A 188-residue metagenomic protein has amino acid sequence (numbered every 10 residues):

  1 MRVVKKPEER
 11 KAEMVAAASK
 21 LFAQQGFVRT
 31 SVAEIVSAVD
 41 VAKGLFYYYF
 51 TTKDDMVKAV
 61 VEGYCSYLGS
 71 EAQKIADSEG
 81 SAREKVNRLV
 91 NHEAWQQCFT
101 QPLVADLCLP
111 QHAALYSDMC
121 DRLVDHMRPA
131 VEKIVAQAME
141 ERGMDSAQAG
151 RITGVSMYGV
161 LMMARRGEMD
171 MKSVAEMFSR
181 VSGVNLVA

Functional and structural regions predicted by a protein language model:
M1-E9, A188: N-terminal intrinsically disordered/low-complexity leader segments
R2, G26-F27, Y48, E141 (+1 more regions): Helix-turn-helix/winged-helix DNA-binding modules
E13, L21-D55, A59: Helix-turn-helix
V15, V57, V61, C65 (+2 more regions): Amphipathic, non-transmembrane alpha-helical scaffold segments
A59, S70-F99, S146, G150-T153: Hydrophobic alpha-helical connector segments
N91-E132, M162: Short secondary-structure transition hinges
V104-L109, S117, D121, A136-S182 (+1 more regions): Hydrophobic/aromatic-rich alpha-helical bundle segments in the mid-to-C-terminal region
